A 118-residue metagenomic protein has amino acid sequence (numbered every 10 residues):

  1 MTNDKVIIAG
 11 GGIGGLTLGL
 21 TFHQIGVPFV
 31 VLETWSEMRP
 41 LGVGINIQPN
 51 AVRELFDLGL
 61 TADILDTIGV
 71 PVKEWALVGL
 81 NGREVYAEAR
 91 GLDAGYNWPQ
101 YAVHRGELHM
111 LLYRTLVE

Functional and structural regions predicted by a protein language model:
M1-V6, N50-E118: Conserved N-terminal helical subregion
A9, H23-V43: Glycine-rich FAD pyrophosphate-binding loop
G15-L16: N-terminal Rossmann-fold NAD(P) dinucleotide-binding loop
S36-F56: Conserved N-terminal glycine-rich FAD pyrophosphate-binding loop of Rossmann-like flavoproteins
